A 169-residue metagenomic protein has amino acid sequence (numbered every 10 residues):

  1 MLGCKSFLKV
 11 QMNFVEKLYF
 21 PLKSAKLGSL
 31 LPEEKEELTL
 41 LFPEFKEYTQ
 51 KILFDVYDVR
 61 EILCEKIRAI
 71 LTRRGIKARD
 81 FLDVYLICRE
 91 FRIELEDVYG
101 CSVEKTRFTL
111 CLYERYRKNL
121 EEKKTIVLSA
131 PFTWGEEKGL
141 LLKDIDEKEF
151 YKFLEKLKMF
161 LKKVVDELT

Functional and structural regions predicted by a protein language model:
M1-T169: Structured mid-to-C-terminal alpha-helical surface segments
